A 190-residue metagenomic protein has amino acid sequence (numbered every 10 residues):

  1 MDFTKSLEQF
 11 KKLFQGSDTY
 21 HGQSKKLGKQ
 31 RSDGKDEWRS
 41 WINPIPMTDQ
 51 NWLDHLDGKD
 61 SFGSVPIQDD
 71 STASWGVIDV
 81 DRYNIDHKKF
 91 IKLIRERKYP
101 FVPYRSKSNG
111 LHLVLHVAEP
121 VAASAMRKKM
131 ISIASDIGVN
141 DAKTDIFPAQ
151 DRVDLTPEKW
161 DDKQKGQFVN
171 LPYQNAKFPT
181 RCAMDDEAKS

Functional and structural regions predicted by a protein language model:
M1-W75, N84-K92, P148-D151, K165-F168 (+2 more regions): DNA replication initiation on ssDNA origins
S6-Q9, I91-R105, S190: Long, charged low-complexity interaction segments
Y20-G22, Y99-P103, A142-K143: Short secondary-structure junctions
S64-Q68, F101-S108, D145-P148: Short beta-strand
I78, P100-K128, D154, D161-P172: Histidine-centered divalent-metal-coordination microenvironment in nucleic-acid enzymes
D81: Anionic group-transfer/hydrolysis microenvironments
D86-E96, H116-T144, K177-S190: Helical (often loop-to-helix) elements that flank the catalytic cores of nucleotide-handling enzymes
D141-L155: Acidic-leaning, charged glycine-interspersed low-complexity segments
